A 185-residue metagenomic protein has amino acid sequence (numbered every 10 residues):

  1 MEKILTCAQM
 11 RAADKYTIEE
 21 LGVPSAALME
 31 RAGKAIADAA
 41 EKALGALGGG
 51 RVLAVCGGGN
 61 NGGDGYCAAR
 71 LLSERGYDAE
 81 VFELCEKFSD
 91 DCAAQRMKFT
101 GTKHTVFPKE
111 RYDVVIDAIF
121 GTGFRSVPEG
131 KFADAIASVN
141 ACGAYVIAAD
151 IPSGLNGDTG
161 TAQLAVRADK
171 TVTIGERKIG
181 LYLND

Functional and structural regions predicted by a protein language model:
M1-G49: Positively charged, low-complexity intrinsically disordered leader regions
M1-L5, G45-D185: Glycine-rich phosphate/dinucleotide-binding loop and adjoining beta-alpha-beta core of small-molecule
